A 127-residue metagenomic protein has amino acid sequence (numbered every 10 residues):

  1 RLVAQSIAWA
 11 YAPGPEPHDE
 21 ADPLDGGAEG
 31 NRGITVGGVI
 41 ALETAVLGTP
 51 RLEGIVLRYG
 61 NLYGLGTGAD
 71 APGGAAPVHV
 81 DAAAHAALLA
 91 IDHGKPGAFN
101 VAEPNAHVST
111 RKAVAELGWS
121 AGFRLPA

Functional and structural regions predicted by a protein language model:
R1-N31: Conserved Rossmann-fold NAD(P)-dependent oxidoreductase catalytic core, especially the SDR/UDP-sugar
V3-I7, R58-G60, A102: Active-site beta-alpha turn of Rossmann-fold NAD(P)-dependent dehydrogenases/reductases
A10-P15, D25-G27, L52-G73: Flexible, glycine-rich beta-alpha linker
G27-V56: Active-site Tyr-X1-5-Lys
G33, G37, A75-D81, V108: Residue-level signal for the nucleotide or nucleotide-sugar donor/cofactor binding architecture
G64, A71-G74, F99-H107, E116: Glycine-rich Rossmann NAD(P)(H)-binding loop
L65-G66, G73-F99: Alpha-helical substrate-binding/gating segment
D92, H107-A127: C-terminal amphipathic/interface module of NAD(P)-dependent oxidoreductases and related NAD-binding regulators
